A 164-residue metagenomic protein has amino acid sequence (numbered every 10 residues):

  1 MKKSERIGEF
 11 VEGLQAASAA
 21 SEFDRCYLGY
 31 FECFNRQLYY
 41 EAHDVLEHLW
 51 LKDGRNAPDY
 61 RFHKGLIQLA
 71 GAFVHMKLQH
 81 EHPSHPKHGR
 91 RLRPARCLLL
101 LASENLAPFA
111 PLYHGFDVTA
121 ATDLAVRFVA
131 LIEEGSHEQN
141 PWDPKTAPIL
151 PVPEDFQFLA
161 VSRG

Functional and structural regions predicted by a protein language model:
M1-E41, V45-G54, P108-G164: N-terminal alpha-helical interaction modules that lie
E22, F34, M76, H80-P83 (+1 more regions): Hydrophobic/aromatic side-chain positions at a characteristic register within alpha-helices of tetratricopeptide repeats
F31, L66-F73, H80: Residue-level recognition of tetratricopeptide repeat
L51-R55, H82-H85: Acidic/His metal-coordination segments adjacent to aromatic residues that form catalytic metal sites in metalloenzymes
G65, A72, A95, A102 (+3 more regions): Amphipathic alpha-helices that form helix-helix packing interfaces
H80-P111: TPR/TPR-like (Sel1-like) alpha-helical repeat modules
